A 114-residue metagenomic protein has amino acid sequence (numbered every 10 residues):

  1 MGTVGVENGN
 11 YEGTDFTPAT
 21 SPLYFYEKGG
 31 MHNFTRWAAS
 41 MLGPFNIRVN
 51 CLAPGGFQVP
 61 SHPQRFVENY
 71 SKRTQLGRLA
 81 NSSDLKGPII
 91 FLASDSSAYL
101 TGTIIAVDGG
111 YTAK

Functional and structural regions predicted by a protein language model:
M1-P44, G56: Catalytic loop of short-chain dehydrogenase/reductase
T35-R36, K86-I89, A93: Short-chain dehydrogenase/reductase
L42-F45, F57, H62, A80 (+1 more regions): A short hydrophobic alpha-helix cap/turn motif
G43-R48, L100-G102: Short, small/polar-rich loop/turn modules that mediate ligand/substrate recognition or access, typified
R48-Q58, A93, A106-D108: Conserved SDR Rossmann-fold cofactor-binding beta-strand/turn motif
P60-Q75, L79: A short C-terminal helix-loop "cap" of Rossmann-like NAD(P)-dependent dehydrogenase/epimerase domains
T74-L85, S96: A conserved structural motif in NAD(P)-dependent oxidoreductases
I90, T101-K114: Short C-terminal tail/terminal secondary-structure segment of NAD(P)H-dependent dehydrogenase/reductase domains
